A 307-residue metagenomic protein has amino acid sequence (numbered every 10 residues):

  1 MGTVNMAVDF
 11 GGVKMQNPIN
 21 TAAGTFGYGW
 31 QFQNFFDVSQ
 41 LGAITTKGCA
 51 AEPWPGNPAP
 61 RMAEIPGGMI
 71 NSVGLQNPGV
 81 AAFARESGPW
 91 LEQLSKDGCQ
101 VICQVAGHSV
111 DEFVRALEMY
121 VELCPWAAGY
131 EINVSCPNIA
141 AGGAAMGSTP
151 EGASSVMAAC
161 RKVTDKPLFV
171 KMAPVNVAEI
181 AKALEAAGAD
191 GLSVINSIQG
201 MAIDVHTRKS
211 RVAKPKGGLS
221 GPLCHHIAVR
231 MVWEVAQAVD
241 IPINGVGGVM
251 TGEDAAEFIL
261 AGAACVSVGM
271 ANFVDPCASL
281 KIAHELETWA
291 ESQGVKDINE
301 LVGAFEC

Functional and structural regions predicted by a protein language model:
M1-T3, L219-D240, N244, M250-C307: Alpha/beta catalytic cores of nucleotide-metabolism and tRNA/nucleoside-modifying enzymes
M1-V101, A106-G107: N-terminal capping/small domains of soluble enzymes
V13-Q16, Q93-V101, K162-P167, Q237-I241 (+1 more regions): Short, surface-exposed connector motifs at secondary-structure boundaries
I19-A23, G42-T46, V101-V105, Y130-I132 (+5 more regions): Hydrophobic faces of well-ordered beta-strands that scaffold small-molecule active sites in alpha/beta enzyme cores
G27-W30, S39, P78, A82 (+9 more regions): Conserved active-site and cofactor/substrate-binding residues in soluble primary-metabolism enzymes
K47, W90, L123, V163 (+4 more regions): Change "in soluble alpha/beta enzymes" to "in soluble alpha/beta proteins
G48-L75, I132-M146, S197-T207, R211-K216 (+2 more regions): Glycine-rich, proline-tolerant flexible connector loops at the mouths of alpha/beta enzymes
V110-N244, M250-E257, A261: Alpha/beta enzyme core
